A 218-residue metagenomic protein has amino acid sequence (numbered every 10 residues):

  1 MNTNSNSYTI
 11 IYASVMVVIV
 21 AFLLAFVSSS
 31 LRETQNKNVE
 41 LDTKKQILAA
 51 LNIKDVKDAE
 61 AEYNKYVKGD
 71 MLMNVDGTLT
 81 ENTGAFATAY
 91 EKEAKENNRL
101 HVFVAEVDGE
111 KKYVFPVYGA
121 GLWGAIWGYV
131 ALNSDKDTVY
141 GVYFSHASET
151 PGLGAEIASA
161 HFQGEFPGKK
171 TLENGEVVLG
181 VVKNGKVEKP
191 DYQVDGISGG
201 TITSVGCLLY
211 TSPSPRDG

Functional and structural regions predicted by a protein language model:
T3-E110, R216: Structured extracytoplasmic
N98-L100, E110-K112, W123-W127, V139: Extracytoplasmic
Y113-V117: Two-metal-ion RNase H-like nuclease active-site motif
G119-A125, D135-Q193, I197: Flexible, solvent-exposed short loops/turns enriched in glycine
G200-S204: C-terminal binding/interaction regions
Y210-D217: Conserved small/polar residues in nucleotide/adenosyl-binding loops
